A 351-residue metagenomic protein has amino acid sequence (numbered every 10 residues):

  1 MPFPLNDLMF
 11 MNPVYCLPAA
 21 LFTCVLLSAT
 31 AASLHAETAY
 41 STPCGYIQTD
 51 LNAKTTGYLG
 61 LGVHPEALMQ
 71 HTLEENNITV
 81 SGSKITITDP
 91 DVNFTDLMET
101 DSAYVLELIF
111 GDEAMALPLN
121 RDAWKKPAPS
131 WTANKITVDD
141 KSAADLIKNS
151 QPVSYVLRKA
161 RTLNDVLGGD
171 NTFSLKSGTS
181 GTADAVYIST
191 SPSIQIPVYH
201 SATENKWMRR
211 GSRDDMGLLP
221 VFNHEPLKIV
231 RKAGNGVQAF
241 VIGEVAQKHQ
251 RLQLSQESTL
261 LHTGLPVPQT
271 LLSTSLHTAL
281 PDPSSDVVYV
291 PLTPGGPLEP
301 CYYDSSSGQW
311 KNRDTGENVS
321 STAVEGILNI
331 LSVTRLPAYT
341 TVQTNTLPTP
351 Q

Functional and structural regions predicted by a protein language model:
M1-Y15: N-terminal secretory signal peptides that target proteins for export/translocation
P18-A29: Bacterial N-terminal signal peptides
S33-Q70, E244, V342-P350: Boundary/junction segments of secreted and surface-exposed precursor proteins
T49-L146: Autoprocessing Asn-cyclization modules and mimics
L73-T79, P127-P129, Q195-A202, E299-Y303 (+1 more regions): Assembly/interface hotspot detector across virion components, adhesins/toxins, and nucleic-acid enzymes
D101-A116, V153-L157, V186, D286-P291: Short conserved beta-strand and strand-loop elements enriched in small hydrophobics with frequent Asp/Gly
D165-T182, K248-P297: Surface-exposed interaction/gating patches
P197-V245, S305-Q351: Charged, amphipathic alpha-helical scaffolding segments
